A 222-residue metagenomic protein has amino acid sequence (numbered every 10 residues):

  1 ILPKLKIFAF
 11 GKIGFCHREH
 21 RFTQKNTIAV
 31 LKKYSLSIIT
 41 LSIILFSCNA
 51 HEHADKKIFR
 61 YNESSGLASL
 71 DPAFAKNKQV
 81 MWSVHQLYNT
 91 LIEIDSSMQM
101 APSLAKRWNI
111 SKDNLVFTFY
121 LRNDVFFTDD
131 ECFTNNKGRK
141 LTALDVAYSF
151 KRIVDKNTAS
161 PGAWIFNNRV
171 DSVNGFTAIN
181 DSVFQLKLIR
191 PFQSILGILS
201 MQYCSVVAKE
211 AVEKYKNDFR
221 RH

Functional and structural regions predicted by a protein language model:
I1-G11, R18-L31, S35-S42: Short, low-complexity, charge-dense intrinsically disordered segments
F46-S47: C-terminal motif of bacterial Sec signal peptides marking the signal peptidase cleavage site
A50-S64: Short, low-complexity, disordered segments immediately C-terminal to signal peptides in bacterial exported proteins
N62-K112, Y120, K151, T158: N-terminal lobe/hinge region of extracytoplasmic solute-binding protein
S65-M81, L104, E131-N136, Q193-S205: A structural "hinge/loop" feature
I92, S96, N123-F126, K151-A159 (+3 more regions): Sec-exported extracytoplasmic/periplasmic mature domains
R107-T158, Q185: Aromatic- and charge-enriched surface segment that lines or borders ligand/interaction sites
D145, T158-E213: Surface-exposed binding/hinge segments that line and control ligand-binding clefts or catalytic entry sites
